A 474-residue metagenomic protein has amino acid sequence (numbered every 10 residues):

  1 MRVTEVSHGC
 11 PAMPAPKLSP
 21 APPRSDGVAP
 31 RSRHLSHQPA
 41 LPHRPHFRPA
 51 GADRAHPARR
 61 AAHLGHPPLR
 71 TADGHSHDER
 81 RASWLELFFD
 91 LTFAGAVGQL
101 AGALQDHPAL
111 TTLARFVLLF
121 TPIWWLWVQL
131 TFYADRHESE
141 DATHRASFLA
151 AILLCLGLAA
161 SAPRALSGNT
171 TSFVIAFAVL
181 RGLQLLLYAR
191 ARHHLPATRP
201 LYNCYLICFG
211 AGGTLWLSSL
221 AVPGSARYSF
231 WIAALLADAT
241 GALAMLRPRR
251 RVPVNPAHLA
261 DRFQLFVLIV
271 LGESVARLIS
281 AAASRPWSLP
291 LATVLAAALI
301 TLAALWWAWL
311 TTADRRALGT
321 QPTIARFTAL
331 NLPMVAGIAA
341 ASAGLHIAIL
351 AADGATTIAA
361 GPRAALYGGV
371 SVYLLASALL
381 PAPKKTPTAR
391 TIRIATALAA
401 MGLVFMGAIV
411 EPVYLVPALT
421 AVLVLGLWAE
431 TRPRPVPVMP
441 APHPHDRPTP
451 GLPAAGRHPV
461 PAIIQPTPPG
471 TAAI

Functional and structural regions predicted by a protein language model:
E5, K17, D26-G27, Q38 (+1 more regions): Intrinsically disordered, low-complexity polyampholyte segments enriched for Lys and acidic residues
R44, A50-R54, H443-I474: Long, low-complexity, intrinsically disordered cytosolic termini of multi-pass membrane proteins
H56-S83, L87, T92, V117-H137 (+7 more regions): Predominantly late transmembrane helices and immediately cytosolic-facing juxtamembrane segments
Q99-T112, D135, R164-A165, A283: Short, hydrophobic transmembrane alpha-helix segments
A226-F230, E411-T420: Loop-to-transmembrane alpha-helix initiation sites
